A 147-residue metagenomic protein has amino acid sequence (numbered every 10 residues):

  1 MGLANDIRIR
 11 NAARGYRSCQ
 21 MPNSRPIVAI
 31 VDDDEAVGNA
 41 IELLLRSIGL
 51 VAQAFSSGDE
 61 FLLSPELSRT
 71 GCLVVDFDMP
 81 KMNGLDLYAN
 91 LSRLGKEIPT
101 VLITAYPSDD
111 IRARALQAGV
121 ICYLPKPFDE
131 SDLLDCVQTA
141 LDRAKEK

Functional and structural regions predicted by a protein language model:
E35-Q53: Two-component/phosphorelay signaling modules centered on CheY-like receiver
A54-C72: Acidic, metal-coordinating helix/loop segments flanking the phosphotransfer/catalytic sites of two-component signaling
S56-S57, N83-L87: Acidic catalytic/metal-coordinating carboxylates
M79: Receiver (REC) domain active-site loop signature in two-component systems and cognate sites in sensor histidine kinases
D86, P107-C122: Alpha4 helix (beta4-alpha4-beta5 surface) of REC/receiver domains from two-component response regulators
D110, F128-V137: C-terminal output helix
Q138-K147: The C-terminal output helix
